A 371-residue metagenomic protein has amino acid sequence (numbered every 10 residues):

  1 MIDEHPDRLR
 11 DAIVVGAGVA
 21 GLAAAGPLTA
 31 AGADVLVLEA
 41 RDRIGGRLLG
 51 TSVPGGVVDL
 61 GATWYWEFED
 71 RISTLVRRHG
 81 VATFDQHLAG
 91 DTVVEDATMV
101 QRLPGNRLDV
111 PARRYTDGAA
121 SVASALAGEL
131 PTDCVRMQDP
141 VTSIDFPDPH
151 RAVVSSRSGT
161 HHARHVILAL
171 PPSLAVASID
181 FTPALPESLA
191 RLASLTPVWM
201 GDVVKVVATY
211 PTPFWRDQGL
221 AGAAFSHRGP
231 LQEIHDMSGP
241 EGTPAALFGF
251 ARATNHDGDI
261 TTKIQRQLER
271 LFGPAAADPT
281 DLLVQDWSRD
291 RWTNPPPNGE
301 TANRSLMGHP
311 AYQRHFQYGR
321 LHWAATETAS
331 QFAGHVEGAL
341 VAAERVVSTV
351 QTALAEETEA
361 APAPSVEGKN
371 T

Functional and structural regions predicted by a protein language model:
I2-D7, D11, A20-A23, A31 (+6 more regions): Conserved flavin/dinucleotide-binding core of flavoenzymes
I13-V15, L38, V141, T160-A175: Short hydrophobic core segments
T29-P54: Glycine-rich FAD pyrophosphate-binding loop
G45-R47, G55-Q86: Conserved FAD-binding subdomain of flavin-dependent enzymes
T63-D70, R107-A125: Short beta-strand to alpha-helix junction loop
I72-V93, P213-G222, A277: A short alpha-helix-loop-beta-strand transition element characteristic of N-terminal alpha/beta dinucleotide-binding
M137-A152: A conserved short coil-to-beta-strand element within the FAD-binding core of flavoproteins
L168-S188: Flavin (primarily FAD) binding-site architecture
